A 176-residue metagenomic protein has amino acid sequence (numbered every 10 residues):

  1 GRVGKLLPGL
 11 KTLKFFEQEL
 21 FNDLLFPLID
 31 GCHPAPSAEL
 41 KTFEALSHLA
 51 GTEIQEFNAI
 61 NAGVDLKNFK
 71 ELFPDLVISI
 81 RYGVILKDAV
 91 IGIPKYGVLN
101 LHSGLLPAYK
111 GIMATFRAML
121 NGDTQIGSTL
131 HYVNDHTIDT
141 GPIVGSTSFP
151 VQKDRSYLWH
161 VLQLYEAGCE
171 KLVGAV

Functional and structural regions predicted by a protein language model:
G1-V176: One-carbon transfer enzymes
